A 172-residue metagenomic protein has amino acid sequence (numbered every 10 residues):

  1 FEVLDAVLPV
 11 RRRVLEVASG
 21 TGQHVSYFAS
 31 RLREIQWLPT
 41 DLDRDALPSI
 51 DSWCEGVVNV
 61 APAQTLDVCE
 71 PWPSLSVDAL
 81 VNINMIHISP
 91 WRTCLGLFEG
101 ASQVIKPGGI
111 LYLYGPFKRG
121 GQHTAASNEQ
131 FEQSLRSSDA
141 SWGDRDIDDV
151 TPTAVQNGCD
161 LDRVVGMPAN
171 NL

Functional and structural regions predicted by a protein language model:
F1-R11: Conserved alpha-helix/loop element of class I SAM-dependent methyltransferases that forms part of the SAM/SAH-binding
L15, G22-P71: Class I SAM-dependent methyltransferase SAM/SAH-binding core
W72-L80: A short acidic, Gly/Pro-enriched loop at the edge of an enzyme's catalytic core that lines a small-molecule cofactor
M85: Hydrophobic adenine-recognition pocket in adenosine-nucleotide-binding enzymes
I88-A101: A short, conserved alpha-helix within the catalytic core of class I
G108-F117: Conserved beta-strand signature within the Rossmann-like core of class I S-adenosyl-L-methionine
T124-D148: Conserved Class I S-adenosyl-L-methionine
C159-A169: Conserved S-adenosyl-L-methionine
